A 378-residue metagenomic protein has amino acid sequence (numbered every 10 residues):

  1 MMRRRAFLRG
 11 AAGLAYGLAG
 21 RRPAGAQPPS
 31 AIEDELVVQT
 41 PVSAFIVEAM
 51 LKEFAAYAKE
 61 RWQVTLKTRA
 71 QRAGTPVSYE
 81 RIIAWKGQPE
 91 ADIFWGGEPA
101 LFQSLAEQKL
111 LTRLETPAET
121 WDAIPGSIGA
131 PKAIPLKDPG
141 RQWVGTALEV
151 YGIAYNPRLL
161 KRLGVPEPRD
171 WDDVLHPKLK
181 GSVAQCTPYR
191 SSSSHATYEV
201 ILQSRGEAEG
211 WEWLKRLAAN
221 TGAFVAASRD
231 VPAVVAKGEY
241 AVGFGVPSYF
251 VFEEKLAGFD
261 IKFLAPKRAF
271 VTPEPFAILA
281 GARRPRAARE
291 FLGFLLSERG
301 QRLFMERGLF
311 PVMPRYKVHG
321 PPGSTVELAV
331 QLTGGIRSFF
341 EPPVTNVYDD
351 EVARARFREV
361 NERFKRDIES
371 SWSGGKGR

Functional and structural regions predicted by a protein language model:
A6-A26: N-terminal export signals
P28-S104, P232: Early extracytoplasmic/lumenal segment of secretory-pathway proteins
V37, D172-S192, V200-L202: Short loop->beta-strand "edge-of-pocket" segments that line small-molecule binding or catalytic clefts across diverse
P89-F94, T112-I153, D172: A structural signal for short loop-to-beta-strand junctions that line the ligand-binding cleft of periplasmic/secreted
L105-L114, P139, E253-A265: Ligand-binding "clamshell"
E199-A265: Ligand-binding pocket segment of bilobal, Venus flytrap-like solute-binding proteins
L279-T345: Mature extracytoplasmic/periplasmic domains
R337-R378: Conserved C-terminal helix/tail region of periplasmic/extracytoplasmic solute-binding proteins
